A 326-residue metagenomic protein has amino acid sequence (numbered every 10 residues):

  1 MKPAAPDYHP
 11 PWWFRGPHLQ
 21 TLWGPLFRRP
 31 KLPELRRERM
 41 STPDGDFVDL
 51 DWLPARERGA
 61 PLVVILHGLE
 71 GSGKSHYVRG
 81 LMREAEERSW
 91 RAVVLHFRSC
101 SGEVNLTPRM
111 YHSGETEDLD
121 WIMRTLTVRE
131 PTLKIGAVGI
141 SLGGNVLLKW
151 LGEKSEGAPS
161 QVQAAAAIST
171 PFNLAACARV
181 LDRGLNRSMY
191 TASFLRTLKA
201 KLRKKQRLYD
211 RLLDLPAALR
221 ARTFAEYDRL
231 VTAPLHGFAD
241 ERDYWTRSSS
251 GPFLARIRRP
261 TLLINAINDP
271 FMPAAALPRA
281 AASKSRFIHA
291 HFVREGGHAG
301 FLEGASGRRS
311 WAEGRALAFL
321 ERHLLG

Functional and structural regions predicted by a protein language model:
K2, V128-H236: Alpha/beta-hydrolase-fold enzymes
P17-R58, L302-S306: N-terminal cap/lid segment of alpha/beta-hydrolase-fold proteins
A60-G68: Short beta-strand element of the alpha/beta-hydrolase
K74, M82-L106: Conserved alpha/beta-hydrolase
R98-G136: Catalytic nucleophile-loop/oxyanion-hole region of alpha/beta-hydrolase and closely related hydrolase-like folds
I257, L263-N265, D269: Short beta-strand/loop motif that positions the catalytic acidic residue of the alpha/beta-hydrolase fold
S283-A299: Catalytic histidine neighborhood in serine/cysteine hydrolases with alpha/beta-hydrolase-type architecture
G296-S310: Catalytic histidine-centered segment of alpha/beta-hydrolase-like enzymes
